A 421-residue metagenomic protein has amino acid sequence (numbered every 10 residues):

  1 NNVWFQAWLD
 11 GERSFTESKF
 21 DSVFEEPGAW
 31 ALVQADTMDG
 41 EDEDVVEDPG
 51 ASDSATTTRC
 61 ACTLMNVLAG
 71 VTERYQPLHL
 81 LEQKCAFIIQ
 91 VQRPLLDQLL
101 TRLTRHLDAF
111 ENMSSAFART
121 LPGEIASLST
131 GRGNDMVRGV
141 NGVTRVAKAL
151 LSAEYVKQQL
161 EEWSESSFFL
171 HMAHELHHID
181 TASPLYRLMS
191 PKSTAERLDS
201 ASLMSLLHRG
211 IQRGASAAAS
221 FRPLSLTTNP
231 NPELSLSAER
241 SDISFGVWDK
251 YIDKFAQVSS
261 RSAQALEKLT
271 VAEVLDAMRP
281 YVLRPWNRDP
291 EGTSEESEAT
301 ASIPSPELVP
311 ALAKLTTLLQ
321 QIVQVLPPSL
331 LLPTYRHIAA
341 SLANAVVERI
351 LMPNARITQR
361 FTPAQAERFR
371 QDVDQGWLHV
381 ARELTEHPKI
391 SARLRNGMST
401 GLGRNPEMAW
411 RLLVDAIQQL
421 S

Functional and structural regions predicted by a protein language model:
N1-A86, T101: Long all-alpha helical scaffold domains
A7, K84-S421: Extended alpha-helical "rod" scaffolds
